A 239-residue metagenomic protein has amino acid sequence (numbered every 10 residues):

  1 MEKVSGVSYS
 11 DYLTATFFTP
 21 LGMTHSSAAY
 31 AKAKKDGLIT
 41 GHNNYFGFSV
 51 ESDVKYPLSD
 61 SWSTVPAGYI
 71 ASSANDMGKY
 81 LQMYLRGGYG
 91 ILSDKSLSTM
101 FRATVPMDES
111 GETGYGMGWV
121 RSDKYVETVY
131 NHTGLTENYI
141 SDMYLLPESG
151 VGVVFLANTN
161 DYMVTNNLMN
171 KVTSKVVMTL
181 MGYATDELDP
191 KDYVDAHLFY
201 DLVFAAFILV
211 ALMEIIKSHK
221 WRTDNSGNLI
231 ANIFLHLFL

Functional and structural regions predicted by a protein language model:
M1-E2, G150: Active-site SXXK
V4-G41, L92-K95: Active-site helix/loop module of the DD-peptidase/beta-lactamase fold, centered on the serine-lysine SxxK catalytic
T16, L38-G41, Y45-F46, S59 (+1 more regions): Long, solvent-exposed extracytoplasmic domains/loops
T19, S59-L239: Catalytic loop of the DD-peptidase/beta-lactamase superfamily, centered on the K-T-G motif and neighboring
S26-A31, N43-F46, D53, G68: Glycine- and small hydrophobic-enriched segments that form the cores of compact globular domains
F48-W62: The feature captures the short pre-catalytic strand/loop hairpin that immediately precedes and shapes the active-site
